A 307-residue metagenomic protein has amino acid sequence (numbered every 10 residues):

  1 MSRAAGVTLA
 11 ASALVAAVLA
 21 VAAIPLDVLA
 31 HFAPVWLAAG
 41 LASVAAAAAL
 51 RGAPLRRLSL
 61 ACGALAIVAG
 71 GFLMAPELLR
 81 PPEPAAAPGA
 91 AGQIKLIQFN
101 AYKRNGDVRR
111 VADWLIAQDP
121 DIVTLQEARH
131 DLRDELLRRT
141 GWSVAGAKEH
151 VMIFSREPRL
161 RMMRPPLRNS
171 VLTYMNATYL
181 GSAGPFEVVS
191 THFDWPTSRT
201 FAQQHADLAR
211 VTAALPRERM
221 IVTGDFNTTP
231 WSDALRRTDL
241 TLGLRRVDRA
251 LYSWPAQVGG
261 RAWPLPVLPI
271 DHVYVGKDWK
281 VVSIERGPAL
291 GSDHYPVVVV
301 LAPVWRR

Functional and structural regions predicted by a protein language model:
M1-V7, A47-C62, N227: N-terminal Sec-pathway targeting helices
A5-A49: Membrane-embedded alpha-helical segments of integral membrane proteins
V21, A45-P54, R159, W305: Structural signal for the C-terminal ends of transmembrane alpha-helices and the immediately following loop
A49, L58-D113, A117, D134 (+1 more regions): N-terminal signal-anchor transmembrane helix
L96, Y102-I116, T124-R307: Soluble catalytic domains of enzymes that build or remodel membrane lipids, polysaccharides, and related
P120: Internal catalytic or translocation cores that form aromatic/hydrophobic pockets or channels for amphipathic metabolites
